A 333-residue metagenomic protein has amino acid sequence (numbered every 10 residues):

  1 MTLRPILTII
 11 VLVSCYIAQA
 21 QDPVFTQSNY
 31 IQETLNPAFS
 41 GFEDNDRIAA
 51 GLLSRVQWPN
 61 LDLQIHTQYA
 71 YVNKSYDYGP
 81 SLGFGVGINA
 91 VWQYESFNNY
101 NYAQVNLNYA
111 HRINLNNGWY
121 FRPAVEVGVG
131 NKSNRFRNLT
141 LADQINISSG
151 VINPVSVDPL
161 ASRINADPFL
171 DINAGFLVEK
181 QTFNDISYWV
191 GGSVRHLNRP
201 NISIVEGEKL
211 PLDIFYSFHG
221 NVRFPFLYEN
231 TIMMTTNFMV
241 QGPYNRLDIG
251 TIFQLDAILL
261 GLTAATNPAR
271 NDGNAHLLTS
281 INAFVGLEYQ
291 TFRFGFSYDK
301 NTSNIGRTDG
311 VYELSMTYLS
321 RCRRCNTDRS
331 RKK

Functional and structural regions predicted by a protein language model:
M1-P5, N116: Positively charged n-region of N-terminal signal peptides that target proteins for export
P5-S14: Sec-dependent N-terminal signal peptides
Y16-A20: Sec/Tat signal peptide C-region and signal peptidase I cleavage site
Q21-K333: Subset of outer-membrane beta-barrel
